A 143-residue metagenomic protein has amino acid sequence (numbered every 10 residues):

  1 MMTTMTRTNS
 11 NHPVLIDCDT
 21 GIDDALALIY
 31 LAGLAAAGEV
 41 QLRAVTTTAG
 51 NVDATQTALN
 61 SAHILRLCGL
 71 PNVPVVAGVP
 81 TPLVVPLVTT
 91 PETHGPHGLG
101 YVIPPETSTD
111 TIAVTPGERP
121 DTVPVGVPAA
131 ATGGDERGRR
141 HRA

Functional and structural regions predicted by a protein language model:
M1-A143: N-terminal acidic, glycine/proline-rich low-complexity segments
